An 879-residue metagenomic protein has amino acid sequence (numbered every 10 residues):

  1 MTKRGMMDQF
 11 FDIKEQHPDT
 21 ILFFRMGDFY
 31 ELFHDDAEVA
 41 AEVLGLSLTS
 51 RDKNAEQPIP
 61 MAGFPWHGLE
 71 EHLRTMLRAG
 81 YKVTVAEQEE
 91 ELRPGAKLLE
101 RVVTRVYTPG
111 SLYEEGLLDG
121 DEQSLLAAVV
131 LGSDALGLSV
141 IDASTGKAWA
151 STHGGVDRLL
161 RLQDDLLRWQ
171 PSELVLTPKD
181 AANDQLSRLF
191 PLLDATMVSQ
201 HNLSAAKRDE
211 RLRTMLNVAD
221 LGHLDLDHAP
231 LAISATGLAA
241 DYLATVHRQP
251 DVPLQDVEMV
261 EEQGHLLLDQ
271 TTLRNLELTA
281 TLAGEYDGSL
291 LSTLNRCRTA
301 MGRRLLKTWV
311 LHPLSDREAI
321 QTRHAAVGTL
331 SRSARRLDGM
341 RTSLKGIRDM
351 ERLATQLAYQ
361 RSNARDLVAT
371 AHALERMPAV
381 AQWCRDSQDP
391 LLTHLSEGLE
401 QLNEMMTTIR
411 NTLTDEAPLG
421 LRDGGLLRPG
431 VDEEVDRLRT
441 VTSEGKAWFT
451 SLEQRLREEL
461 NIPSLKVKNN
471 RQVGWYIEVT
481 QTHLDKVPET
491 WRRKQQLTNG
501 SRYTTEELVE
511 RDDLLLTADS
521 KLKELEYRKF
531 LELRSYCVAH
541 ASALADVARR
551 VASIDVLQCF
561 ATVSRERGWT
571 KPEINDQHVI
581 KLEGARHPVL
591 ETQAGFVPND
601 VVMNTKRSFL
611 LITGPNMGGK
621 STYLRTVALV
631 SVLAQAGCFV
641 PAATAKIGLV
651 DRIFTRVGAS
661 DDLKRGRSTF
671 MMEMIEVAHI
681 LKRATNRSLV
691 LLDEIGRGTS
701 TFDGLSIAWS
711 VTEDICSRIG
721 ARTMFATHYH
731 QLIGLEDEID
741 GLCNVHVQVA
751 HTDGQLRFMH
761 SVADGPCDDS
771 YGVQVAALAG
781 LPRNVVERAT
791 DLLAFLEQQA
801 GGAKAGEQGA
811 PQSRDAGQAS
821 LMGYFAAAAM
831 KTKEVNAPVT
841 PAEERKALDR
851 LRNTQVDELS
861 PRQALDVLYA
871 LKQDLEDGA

Functional and structural regions predicted by a protein language model:
M1-R332, D338, T342-A358, S362-Q454: Charged catalytic and DNA/RNA-contacting regions of genome-maintenance and nucleic-acid-processing enzymes
D8-D12, D19, R534, A548 (+4 more regions): Conserved phosphate-binding elements of NTP-dependent enzyme cores
H34-A37, A229, R298, L306-W309 (+5 more regions): ATPase nucleotide-binding head domains, primarily ABC-like/P-loop NTPase cores
T84-A86, P109-L118, P250, R385-L391 (+6 more regions): Active-site phosphate-binding and catalytic loops of NTP-dependent enzymes
Y359, N363, A373-R376, H394 (+4 more regions): Charged, surface-exposed helical/loop "interaction arms" that form contiguous linear patches used for dimerization
V380, M405, T412-L413, W475-W491 (+1 more regions): Cytosolic, long alpha-helical scaffolding segments
L497-S535: Extended, charged coiled-coil "arm/hinge" scaffolds of SMC/Rad50-like chromosome-maintenance ATPases and other large
E844-A879: C-terminal tails and terminal domains of large nucleic-acid-associated and other macromolecular-machine proteins
